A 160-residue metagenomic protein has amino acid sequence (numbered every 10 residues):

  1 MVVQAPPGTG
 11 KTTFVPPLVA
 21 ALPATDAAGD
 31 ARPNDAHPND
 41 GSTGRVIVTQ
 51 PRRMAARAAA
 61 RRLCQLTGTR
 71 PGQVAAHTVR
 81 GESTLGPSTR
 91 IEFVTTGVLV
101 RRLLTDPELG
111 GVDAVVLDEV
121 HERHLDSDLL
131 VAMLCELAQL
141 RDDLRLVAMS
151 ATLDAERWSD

Functional and structural regions predicted by a protein language model:
M1-D30, D40-D160: Conserved P-loop/Walker A NTP-binding site and adjacent catalytic elements of P-loop NTPases
